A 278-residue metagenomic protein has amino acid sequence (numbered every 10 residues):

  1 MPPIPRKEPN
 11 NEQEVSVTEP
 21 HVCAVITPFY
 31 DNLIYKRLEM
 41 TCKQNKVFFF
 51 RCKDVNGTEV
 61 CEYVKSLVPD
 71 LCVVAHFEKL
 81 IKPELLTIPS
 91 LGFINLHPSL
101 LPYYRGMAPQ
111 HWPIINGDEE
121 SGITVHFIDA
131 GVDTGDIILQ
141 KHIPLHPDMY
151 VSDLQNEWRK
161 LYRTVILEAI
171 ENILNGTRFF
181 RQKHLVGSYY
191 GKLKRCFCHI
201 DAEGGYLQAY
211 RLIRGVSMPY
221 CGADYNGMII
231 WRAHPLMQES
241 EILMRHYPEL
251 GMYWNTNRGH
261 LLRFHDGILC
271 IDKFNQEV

Functional and structural regions predicted by a protein language model:
M1-D224, Y253-V278: One-carbon transfer enzymes
G227-E241, L269-E277: A short acidic-to-branched-hydrophobic micro-motif
M237-T256: A conserved acidic, glycine/proline-rich C-terminal tail/linker
